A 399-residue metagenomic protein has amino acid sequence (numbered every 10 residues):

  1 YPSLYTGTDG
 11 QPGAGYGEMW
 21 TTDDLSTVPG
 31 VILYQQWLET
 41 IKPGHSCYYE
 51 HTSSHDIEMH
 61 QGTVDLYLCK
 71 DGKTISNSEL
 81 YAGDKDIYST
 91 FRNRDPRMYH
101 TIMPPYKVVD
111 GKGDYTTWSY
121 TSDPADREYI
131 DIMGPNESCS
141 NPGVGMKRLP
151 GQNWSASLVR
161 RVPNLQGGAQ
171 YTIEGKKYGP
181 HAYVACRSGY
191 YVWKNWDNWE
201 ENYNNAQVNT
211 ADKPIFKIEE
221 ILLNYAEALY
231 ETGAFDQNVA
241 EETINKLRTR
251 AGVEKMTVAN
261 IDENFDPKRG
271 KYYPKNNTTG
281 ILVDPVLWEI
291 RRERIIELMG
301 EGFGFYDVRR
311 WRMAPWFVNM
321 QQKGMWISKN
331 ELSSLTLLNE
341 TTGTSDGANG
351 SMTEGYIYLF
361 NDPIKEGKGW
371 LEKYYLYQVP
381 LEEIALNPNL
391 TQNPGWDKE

Functional and structural regions predicted by a protein language model:
Y1-Q61, D65-E399: Acidic/polar-rich alpha-helix caps and helix-coil junctions
